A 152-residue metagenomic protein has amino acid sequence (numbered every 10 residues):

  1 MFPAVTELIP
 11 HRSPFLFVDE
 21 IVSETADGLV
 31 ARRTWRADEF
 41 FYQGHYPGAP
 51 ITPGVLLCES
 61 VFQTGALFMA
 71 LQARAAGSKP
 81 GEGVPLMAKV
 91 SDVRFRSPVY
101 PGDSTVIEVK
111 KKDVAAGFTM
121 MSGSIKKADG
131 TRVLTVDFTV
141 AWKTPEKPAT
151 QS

Functional and structural regions predicted by a protein language model:
M1-P3, P50, S60, F138 (+1 more regions): RNA-interacting cores
F2-R12, S78-G81: Short aromatic-glycine motifs in intrinsically disordered, low-complexity regions
T6, G48-A49, F95-S97: Beta-strand-rich interaction surfaces with strong enrichment in secreted/lumenal proteins
S13-T52, L56-L57: Catalytic strand-loop segment that frames the active site of acyl-thioester-processing enzymes
L16-D19, A88, V93, I107-V109 (+1 more regions): Small-residue-enriched segments and motifs
A26-G28, P98-D103, E108-S152: HotDog/MaoC-like acyl-thioester-processing domains
T52, L56-C58, F62-L71: Active-site- and interface-proximal helix/loop "cap" or "latch" segments in soluble metabolic and energy-transducing
A66-V106, V133, V140: Hydrophobic beta-strand-centered segment that forms part of the acyl-chain substrate-binding groove
